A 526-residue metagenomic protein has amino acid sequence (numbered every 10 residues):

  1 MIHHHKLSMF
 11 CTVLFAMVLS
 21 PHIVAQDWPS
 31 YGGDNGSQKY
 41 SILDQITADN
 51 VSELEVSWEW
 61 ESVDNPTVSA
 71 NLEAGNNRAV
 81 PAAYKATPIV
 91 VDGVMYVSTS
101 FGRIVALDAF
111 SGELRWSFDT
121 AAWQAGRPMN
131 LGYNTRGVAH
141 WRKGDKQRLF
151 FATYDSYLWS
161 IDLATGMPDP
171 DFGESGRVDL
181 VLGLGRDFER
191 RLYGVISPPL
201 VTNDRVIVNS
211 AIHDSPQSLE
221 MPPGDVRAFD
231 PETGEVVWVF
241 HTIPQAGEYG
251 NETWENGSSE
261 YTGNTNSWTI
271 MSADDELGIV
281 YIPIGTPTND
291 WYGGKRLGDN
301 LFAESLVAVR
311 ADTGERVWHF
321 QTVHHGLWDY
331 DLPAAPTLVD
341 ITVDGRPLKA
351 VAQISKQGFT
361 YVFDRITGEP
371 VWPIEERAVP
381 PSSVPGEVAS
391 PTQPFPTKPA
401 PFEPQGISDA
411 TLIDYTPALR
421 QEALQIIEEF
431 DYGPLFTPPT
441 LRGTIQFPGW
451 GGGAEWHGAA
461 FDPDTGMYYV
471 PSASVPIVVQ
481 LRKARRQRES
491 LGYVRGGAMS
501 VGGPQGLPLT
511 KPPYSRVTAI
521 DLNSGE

Functional and structural regions predicted by a protein language model:
M1-C11: Bacterial N-terminal signal peptides that target proteins for export
F10-P21: Bacterial N-terminal signal peptides
V24-T67, T87-V90, V517-T518: Mature N-terminal segment immediately following signal peptide/propeptide cleavage in secreted/periplasmic
W28-G32, V80-R103, N130-Y157, R191-S218 (+10 more regions): Repeat-blade elements of multi-bladed beta-propeller folds
D49-V63, I104-P128, D145, L158-R190 (+7 more regions): Extracytoplasmic/lumenal domain signature
V56-V94, R485-L509: Aromatic- and Gly/Pro-rich amphipathic surface segment
S98, N209, P216-Q217, W238 (+9 more regions): Short helix/loop capping segments that flank catalytic or ligand/cofactor-binding pockets
T397-V475: Long, low-complexity segments enriched in small/aliphatic residues
